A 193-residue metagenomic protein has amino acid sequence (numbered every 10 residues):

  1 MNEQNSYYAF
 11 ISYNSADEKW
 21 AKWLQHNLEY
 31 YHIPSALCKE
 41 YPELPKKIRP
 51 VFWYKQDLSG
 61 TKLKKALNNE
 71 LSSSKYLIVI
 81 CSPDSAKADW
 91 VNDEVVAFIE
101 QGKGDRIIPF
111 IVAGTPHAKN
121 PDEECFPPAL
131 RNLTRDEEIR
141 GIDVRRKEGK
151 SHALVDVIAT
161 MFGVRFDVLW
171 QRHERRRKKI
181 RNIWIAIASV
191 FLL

Functional and structural regions predicted by a protein language model:
M1-E29, R49-P50, K55-S73, P83-D89 (+1 more regions): C-terminal interaction surface of TIR/SEFIR-family domains
Y30-V51: Short mixed-charge
V79: Redox-cofactor binding/interface segments in oxidoreductases and associated redox assembly factors
